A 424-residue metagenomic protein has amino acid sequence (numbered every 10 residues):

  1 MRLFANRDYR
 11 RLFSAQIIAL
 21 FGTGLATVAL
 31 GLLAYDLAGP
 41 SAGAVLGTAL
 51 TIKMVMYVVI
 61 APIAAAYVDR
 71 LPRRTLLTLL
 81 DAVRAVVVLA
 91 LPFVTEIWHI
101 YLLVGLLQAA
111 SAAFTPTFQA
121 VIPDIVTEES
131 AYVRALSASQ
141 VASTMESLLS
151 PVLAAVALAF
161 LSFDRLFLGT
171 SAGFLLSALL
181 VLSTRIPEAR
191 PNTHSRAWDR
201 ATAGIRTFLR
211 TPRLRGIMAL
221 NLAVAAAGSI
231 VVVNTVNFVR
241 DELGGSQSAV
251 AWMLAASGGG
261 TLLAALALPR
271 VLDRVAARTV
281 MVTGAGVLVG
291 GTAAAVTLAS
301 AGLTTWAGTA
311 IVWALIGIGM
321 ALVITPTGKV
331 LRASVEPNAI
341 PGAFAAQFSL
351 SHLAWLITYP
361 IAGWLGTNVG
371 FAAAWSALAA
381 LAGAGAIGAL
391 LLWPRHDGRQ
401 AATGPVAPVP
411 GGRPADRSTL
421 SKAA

Functional and structural regions predicted by a protein language model:
M1-G412, K422: Alpha-helical transmembrane-bundle signature of multi-pass membrane transport and export proteins
R417, A423-A424: Peripheral (non-transmembrane) domains and long loops of multi-pass membrane proteins
